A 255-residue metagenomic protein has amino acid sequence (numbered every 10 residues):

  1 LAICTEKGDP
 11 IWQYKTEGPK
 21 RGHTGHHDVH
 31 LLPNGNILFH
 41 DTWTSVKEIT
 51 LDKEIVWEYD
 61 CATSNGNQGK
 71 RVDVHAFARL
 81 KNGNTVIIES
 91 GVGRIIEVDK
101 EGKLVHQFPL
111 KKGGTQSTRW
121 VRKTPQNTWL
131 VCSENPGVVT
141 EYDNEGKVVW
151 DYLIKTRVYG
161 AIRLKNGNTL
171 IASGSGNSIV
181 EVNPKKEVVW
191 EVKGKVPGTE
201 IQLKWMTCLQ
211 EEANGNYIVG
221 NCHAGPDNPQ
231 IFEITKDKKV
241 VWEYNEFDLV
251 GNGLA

Functional and structural regions predicted by a protein language model:
L1-A255: Histidine-/acidic-rich catalytic cores in large beta-rich domains
